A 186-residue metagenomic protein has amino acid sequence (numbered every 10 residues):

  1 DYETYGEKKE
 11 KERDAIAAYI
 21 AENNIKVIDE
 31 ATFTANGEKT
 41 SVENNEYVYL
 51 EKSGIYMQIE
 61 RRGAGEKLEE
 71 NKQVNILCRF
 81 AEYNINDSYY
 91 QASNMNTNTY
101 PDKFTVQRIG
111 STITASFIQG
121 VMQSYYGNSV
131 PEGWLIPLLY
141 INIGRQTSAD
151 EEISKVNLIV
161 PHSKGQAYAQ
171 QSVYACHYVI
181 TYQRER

Functional and structural regions predicted by a protein language model:
D1-R186: Cross-family detector of peptidyl-prolyl cis-trans isomerase
